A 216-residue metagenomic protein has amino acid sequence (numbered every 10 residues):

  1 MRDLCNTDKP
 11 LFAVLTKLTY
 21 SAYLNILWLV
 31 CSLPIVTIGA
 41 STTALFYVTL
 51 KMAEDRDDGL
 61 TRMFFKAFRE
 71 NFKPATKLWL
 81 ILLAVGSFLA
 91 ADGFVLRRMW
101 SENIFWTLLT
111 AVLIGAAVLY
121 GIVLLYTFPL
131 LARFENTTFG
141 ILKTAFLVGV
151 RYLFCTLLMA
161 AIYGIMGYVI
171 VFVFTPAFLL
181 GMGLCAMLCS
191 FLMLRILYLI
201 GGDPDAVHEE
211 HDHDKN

Functional and structural regions predicted by a protein language model:
M1-L109, Y120-N216: Helix-coil boundary and N-terminal low-complexity module in membrane systems
